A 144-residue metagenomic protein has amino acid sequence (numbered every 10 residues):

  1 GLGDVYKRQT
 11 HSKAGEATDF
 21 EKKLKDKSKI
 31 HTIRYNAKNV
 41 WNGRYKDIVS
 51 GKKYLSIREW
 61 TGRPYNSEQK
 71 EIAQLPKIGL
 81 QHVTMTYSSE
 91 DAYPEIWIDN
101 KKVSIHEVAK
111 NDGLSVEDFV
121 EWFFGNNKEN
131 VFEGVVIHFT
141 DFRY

Functional and structural regions predicted by a protein language model:
L2-Y6: Short, small-residue-biased leader/transition segments that mark boundaries at the very start of proteins
R8-A14, T18-F20: Low-complexity, intrinsically disordered, polar/proline/glycine/glutamine-rich protein-protein interaction regions
S12-A14, R34-K38, A109: Intrinsic structural disorder/low-complexity segments
T18-S56: A short mixed-secondary-structure module that forms the rim of ligand-binding clefts
Y35-A37, E59-T61, Q81, R143: Short, flexible loop/turn elements at secondary-structure junctions
V49-I72: Short aromatic-glycine motifs in intrinsically disordered, low-complexity regions
E68-Y144: Aromatic- and Lys/Arg-enriched surface recognition patch
